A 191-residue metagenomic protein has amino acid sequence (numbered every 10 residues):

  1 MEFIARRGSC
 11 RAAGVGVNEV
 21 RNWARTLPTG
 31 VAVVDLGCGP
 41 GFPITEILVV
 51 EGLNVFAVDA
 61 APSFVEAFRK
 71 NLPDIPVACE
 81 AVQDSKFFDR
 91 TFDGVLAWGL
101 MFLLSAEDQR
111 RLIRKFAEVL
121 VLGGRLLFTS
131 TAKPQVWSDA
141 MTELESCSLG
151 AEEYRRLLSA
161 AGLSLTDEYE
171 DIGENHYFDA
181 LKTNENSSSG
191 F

Functional and structural regions predicted by a protein language model:
M1-P28, P134: Conserved class I S-adenosyl-L-methionine
V34, P40-D84: Class I SAM-dependent methyltransferase SAM/SAH-binding core
F87-V95: A short acidic, Gly/Pro-enriched loop at the edge of an enzyme's catalytic core that lines a small-molecule cofactor
G94-E107: A short SAM/SAH-binding and catalytic strip from SAM-dependent methyltransferases
R110-L122: A short glycine-rich, Lys/Arg-flanked "PGG" loop and its adjoining helix->strand segment in the class I
G123-S130: Conserved beta-strand signature within the Rossmann-like core of class I S-adenosyl-L-methionine
S138-E153: Acceptor-substrate binding/catalytic loop of class I
E170-F191: Core SAM-dependent methyltransferase catalytic element
